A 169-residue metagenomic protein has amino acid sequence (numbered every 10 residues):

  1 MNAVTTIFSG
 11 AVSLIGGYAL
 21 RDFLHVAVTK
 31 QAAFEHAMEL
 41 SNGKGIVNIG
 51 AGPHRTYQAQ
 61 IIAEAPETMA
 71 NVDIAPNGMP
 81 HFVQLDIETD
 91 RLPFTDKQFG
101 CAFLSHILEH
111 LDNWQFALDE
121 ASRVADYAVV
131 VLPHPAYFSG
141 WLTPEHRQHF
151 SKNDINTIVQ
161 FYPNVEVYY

Functional and structural regions predicted by a protein language model:
N2-D96, C101, Q148, K152-N153: Conserved N-terminal segment of class I S-adenosyl-L-methionine
T89, I107, E145: Short, flexible active-site loop motifs that bind/organize anionic cofactors or intermediates
R91, L111-D112: A structural helix-start
C101-I107: A short beta-strand submotif of the Rossmann-like class I SAM-dependent methyltransferase core that lines
D112-Y169: S-adenosyl-L-methionine-dependent methyltransferase catalytic module, highlighting the catalytic core
